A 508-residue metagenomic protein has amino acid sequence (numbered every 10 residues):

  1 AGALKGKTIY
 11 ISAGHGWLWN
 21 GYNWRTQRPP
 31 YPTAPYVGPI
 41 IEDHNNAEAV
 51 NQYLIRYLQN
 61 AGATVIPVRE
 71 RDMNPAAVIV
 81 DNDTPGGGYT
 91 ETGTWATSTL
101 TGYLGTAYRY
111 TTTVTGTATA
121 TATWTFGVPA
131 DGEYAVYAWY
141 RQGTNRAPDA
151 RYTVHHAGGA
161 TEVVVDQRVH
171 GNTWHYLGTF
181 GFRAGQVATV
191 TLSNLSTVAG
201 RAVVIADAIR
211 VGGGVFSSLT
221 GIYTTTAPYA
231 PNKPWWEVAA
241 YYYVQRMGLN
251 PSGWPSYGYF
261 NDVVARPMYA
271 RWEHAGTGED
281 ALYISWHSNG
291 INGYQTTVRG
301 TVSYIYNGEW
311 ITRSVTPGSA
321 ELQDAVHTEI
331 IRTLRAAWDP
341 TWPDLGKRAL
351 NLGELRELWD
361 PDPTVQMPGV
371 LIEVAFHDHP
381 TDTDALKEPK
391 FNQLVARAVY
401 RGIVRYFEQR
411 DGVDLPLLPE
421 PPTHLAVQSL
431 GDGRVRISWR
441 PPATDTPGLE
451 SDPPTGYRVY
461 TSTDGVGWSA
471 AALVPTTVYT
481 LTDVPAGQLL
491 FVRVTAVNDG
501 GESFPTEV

Functional and structural regions predicted by a protein language model:
S12, G16-L18, W24, T220-T226 (+2 more regions): Active-site microenvironments of hydrolase-like enzyme catalytic domains
R109, S193-S196, A208-G214, S288-W310 (+1 more regions): Active-site-adjacent mobile loop/cap segments within catalytic or ligand-binding domains
A120-T144: A short beta-strand element within beta-rich, extracytoplasmic domains of secreted/secretory-pathway proteins
Q142-T161: Short, surface-exposed beta-strand/strand-loop-strand elements in extracellular ectodomains
A157-G185: Extracellular carbohydrate recognition and processing domains and analogous Trp-centered ligand-binding platforms
T191-V203: Short beta-strand-plus-loop segments that form exposed binding edges in beta-rich domains
Y406-S451, A486, G501-V508: Pro/Thr/Ser/Gly-rich low-complexity, intrinsically disordered linker/stalk tracts
L481-S503: Beta-strand-rich modules
